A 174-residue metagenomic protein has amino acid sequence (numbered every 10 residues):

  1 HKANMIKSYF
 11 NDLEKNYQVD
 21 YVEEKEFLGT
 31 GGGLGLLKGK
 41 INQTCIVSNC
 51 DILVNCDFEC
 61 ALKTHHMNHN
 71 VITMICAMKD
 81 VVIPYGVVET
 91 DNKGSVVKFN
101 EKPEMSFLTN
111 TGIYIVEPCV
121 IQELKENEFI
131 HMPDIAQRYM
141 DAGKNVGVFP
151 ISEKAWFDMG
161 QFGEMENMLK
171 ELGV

Functional and structural regions predicted by a protein language model:
H1-N49, C60, T90, E126-N127: Conserved N-terminal catalytic core of the sugar/cofactor nucleotidyltransferase
I6, L37, D51, H65 (+3 more regions): Residue-level signal for inorganic ion chemistry
Y17-V19, Q43, N70-V71, K144-V146: A structural micro-motif
V22-E24, I75, F149-I151: Conserved beta-strand termini and adjacent loop/short-helix elements that scaffold enzyme active sites in alpha/beta
G29, Y85-F99: Acidic/His-rich active-site region of diverse nucleotide-sugar glycosyltransferases
C45-I46, L53, E59-H66, K79-V82 (+1 more regions): Catalytic-core segments of class I nucleotidyltransferases/pyrophosphorylases that form NMP-activated intermediates
A61, N70-V71, G86: Thiamine diphosphate
N68-M78: A short, conserved acidic/glycine-rich loop-to-beta-strand motif that forms the donor nucleotide-sugar/metal
